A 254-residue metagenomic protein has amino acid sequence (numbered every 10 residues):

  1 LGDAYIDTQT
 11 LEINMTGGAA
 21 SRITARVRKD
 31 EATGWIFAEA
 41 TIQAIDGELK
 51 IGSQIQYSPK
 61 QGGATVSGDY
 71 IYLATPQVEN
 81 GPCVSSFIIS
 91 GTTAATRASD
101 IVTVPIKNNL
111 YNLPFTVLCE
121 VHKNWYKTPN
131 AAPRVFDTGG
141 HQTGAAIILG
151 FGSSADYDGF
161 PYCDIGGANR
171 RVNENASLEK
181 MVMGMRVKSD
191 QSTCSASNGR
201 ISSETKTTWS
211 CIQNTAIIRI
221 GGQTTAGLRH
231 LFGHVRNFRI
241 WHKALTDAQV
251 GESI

Functional and structural regions predicted by a protein language model:
L1-G63, I71, G150-W209: Extracellular glycan-interaction surfaces
A40, A74-V78, C119, V235-I240: Extracellular beta-strand elements of beta-rich domains used for carbohydrate recognition/degradation or cell-matrix
S53-P59, P129-G144, D164-G166, S197 (+2 more regions): Aromatic-rich beta-strand patches that line glycan-recognition/binding surfaces of extracellular proteins
Q54-G68, Q213-I240: Extracellular glycan-interaction patches encoded by glycine-rich segments
V78-Y111, T128-P129, R236-I254: Extended recognition patches within non-cytosolic domains
A98-F115, G140, N169-N175: Short surface loop/edge beta-strand patches of beta-sandwich-type extracellular domains that form ligand-contact sites
N109-W125, A146-I148, E179-M185, V235-F238: A carbohydrate-recognition surface predominantly in extracellular/luminal proteins
D137-T138, I147-S153, Y162-I165, G184-R186 (+4 more regions): Beta-strand-rich, repetitive solenoid scaffolds
